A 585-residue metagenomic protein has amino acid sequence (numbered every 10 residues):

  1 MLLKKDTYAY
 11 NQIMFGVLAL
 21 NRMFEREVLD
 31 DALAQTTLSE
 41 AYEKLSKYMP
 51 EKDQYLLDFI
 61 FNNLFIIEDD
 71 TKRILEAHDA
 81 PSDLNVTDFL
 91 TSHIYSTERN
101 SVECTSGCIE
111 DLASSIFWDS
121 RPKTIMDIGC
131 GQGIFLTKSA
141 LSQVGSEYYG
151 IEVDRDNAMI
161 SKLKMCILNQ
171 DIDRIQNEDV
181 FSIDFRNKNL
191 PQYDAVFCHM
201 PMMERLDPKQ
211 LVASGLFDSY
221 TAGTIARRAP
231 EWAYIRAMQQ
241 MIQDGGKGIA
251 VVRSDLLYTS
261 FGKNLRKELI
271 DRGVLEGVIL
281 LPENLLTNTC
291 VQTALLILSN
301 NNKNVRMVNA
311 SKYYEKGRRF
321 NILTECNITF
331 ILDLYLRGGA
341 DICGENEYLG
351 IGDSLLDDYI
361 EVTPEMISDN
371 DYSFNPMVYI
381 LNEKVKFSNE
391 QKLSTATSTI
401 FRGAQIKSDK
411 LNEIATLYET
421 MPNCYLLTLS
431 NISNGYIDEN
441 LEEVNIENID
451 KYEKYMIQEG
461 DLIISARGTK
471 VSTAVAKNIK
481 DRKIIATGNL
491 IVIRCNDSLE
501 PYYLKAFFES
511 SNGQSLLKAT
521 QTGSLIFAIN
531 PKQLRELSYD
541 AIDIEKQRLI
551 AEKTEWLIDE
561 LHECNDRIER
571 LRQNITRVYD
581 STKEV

Functional and structural regions predicted by a protein language model:
D6, N11-E98: Long recognition/docking surfaces used for binding and targeting
R99-C198, M203-E204, R253-S254, L265 (+1 more regions): Conserved S-adenosyl-L-methionine
F197-F401, N530: A conserved structural/catalytic subdomain of Rossmann-like adenosyl-cofactor enzymes
L296, K483-I491, Q521-L549, W556: A short glycine-rich beta-alpha junction/loop motif
I342, N346-T420, D543-V585: Non-catalytic DNA-recognition/assembly elements of restriction-modification systems
S394-A415, S430-E459: Sequence-specific dsDNA recognition surfaces
A415-C424, Y436-V444, K454-I457, V475-G488: Short, surface-exposed loop/turn microsegments at beta-strand edges and helix-strand junctions
Y452-Y455, E459-E509: A short beta-sheet element
